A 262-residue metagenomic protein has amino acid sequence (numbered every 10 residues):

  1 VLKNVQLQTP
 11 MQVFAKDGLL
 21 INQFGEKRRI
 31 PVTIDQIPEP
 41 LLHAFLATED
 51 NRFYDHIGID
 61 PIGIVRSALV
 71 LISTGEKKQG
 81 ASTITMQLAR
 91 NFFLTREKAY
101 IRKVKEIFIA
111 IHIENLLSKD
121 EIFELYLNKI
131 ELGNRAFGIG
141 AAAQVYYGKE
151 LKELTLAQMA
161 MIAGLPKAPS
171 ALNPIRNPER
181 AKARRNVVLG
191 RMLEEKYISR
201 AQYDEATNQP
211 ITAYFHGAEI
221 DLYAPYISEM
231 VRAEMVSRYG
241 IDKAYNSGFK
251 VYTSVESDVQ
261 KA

Functional and structural regions predicted by a protein language model:
V1-V13, R52, I72: N-terminal type II signal-anchor transmembrane helix that functions as the membrane-insertion/stop-transfer segment
N4-V5, F24-G25, I57-I62, A81-S82 (+1 more regions): Short, glycine-/polar-rich solvent-exposed loops and beta-turns at beta-strand/coil boundaries
Q8-T9, V13-N22, R29, P38: Juxtamembrane extramembrane loops of integral membrane proteins
L19-R29, I64-S67, R102, I241-D242: N-terminal periplasmic "start-of-domain" segments of outer-membrane beta-barrel proteins
L20-Q23, V32, F53-H56, A171: Short, solvent-exposed loop/turn elements at domain surfaces
G25-I34, T48, I107: N-terminal post-signal-peptidase region of extra-cytosolic proteins
T33-I84, G138-A142, Y147: Flexible, acidic/glycine-enriched loop-and-adjacent beta/alpha segments that face the extracytoplasmic/periplasmic side
E76-A262: Non-catalytic, structured segments within soluble enzyme domains
